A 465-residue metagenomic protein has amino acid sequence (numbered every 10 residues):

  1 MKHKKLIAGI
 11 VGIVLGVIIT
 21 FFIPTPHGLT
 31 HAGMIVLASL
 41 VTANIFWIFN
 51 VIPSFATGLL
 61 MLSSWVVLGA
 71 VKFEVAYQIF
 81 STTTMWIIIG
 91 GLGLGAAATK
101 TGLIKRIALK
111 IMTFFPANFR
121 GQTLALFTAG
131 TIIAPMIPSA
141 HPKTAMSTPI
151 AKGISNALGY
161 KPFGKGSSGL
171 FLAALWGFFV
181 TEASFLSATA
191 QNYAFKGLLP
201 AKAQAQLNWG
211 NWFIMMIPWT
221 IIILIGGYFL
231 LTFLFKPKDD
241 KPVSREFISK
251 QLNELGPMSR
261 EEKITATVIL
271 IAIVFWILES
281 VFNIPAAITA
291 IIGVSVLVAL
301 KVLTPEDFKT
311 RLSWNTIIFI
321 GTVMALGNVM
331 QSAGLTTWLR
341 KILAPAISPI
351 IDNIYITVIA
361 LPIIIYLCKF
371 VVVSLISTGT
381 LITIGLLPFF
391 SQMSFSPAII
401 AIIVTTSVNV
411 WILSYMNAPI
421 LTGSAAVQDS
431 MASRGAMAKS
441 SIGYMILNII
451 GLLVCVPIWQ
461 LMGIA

Functional and structural regions predicted by a protein language model:
M1-I87, N211-K341, K439, G443-A465: Hydrophobic transmembrane alpha-helices of multi-pass small-molecule transporters
I13-G16, A38-I45, L126-T131, A174-G177 (+3 more regions): Hydrophobic, membrane-inserted alpha-helices
T25, T42, F55-K161, R311-M393: Membrane-embedded alpha-helical segments and adjacent helix-loop junctions characteristic of multi-pass solute
I45-G58, A98, L103-I104, F178-Y193 (+3 more regions): Alpha-helical transmembrane segments of integral membrane proteins, especially early/N-terminal helices
M61, A108-L109, H141-N156, F171 (+7 more regions): Re-entrant/interfacial helical elements at transmembrane boundaries that shape and gate the permeation pathway
I88, R120-A134, Y160-E182, L207-M215 (+2 more regions): Alpha-helical transmembrane segments of multi-pass membrane proteins
A98, S414-N417: Hydrophobic transmembrane alpha-helices of Major Facilitator Superfamily
G153-P237, I420-A465: Membrane-core helix-loop-helix motifs of multi-pass transport proteins
